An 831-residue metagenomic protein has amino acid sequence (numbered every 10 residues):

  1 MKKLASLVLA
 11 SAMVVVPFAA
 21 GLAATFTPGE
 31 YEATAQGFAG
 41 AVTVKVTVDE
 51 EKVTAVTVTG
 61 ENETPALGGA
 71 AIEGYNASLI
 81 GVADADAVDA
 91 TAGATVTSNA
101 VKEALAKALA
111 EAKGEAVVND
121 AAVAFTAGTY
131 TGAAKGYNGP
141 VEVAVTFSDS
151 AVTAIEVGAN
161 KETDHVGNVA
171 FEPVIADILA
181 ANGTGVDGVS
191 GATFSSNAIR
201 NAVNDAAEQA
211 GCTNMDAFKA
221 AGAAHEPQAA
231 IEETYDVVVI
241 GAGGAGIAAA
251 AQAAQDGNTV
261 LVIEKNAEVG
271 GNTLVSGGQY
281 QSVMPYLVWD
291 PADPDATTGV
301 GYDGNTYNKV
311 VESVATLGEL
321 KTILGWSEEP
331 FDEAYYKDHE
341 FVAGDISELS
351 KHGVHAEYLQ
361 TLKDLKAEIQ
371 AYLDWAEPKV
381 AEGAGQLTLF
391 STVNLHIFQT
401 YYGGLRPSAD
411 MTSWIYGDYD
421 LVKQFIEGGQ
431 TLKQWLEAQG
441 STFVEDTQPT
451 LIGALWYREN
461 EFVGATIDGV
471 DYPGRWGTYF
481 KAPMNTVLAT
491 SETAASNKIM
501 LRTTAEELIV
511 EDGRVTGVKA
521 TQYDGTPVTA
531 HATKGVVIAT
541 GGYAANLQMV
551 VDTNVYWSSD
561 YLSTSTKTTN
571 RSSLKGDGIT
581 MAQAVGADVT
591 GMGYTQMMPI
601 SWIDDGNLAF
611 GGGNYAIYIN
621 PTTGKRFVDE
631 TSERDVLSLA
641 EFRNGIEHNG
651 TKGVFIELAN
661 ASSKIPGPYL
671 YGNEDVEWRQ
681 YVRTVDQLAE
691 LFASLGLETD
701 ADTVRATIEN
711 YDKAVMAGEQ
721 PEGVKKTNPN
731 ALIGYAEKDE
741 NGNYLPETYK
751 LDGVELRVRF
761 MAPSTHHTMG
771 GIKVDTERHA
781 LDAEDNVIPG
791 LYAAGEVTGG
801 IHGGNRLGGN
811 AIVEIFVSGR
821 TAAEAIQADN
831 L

Functional and structural regions predicted by a protein language model:
V15-F26: Sec-dependent signal peptide cleavage junction
A24-A224: Active-site- and interface-proximal helix/loop "cap" or "latch" segments in soluble metabolic and energy-transducing
Q228-A245, L261: Beta1/beta-strand and adjacent pyrophosphate-binding region of the FAD-binding site in flavoprotein oxidoreductases
Q255-V275: Glycine-rich FAD pyrophosphate-binding loop
E333-T526, L547-Q548, I708, D712-D752: Conserved redox-cofactor binding core of oxidoreductases
E507, T703-I801, N805: A glycine-rich dinucleotide-binding beta-alpha-beta segment and adjacent secondary-structure elements that constitute
Q522-S601, R778, I815-T821: Glycine-rich loop(s) and the adjacent beta-strand/alpha-helix scaffold that form part
I579, A587-T703: An anion/pyrophosphate-binding glycine-rich loop and adjacent beta-alpha core in soluble alpha-beta enzymes
